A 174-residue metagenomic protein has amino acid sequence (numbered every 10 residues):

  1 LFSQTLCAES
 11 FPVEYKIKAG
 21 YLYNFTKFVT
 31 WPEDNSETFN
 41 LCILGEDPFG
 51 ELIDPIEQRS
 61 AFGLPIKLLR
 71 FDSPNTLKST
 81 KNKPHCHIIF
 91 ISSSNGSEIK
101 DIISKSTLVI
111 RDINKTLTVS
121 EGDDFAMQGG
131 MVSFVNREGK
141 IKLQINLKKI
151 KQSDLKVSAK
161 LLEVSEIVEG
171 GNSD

Functional and structural regions predicted by a protein language model:
L1-S3: Bacterial N-terminal signal peptides
L6-D174: Short hydrophobic alpha-helices and adjacent helix-cap/hinge residues
